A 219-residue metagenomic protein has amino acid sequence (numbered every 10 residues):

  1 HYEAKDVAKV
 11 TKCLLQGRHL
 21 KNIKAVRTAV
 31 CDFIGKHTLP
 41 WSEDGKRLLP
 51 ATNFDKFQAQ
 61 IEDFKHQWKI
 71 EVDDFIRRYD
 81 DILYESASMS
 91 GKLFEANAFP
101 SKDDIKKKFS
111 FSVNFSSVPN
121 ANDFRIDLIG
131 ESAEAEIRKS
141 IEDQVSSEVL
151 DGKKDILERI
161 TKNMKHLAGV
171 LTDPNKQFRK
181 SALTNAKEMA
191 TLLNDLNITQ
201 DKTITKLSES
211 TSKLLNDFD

Functional and structural regions predicted by a protein language model:
H1-K106: Leu/Val/Ala/Ile-rich N-terminal alpha-helices, chiefly Sec-type signal peptides and the beginnings
Q16-P40, F109-P119, D151-K162, S181 (+1 more regions): Amphipathic, heptad-repeat alpha-helices with coiled-coil/zipper character that mediate oligomerization and scaffolding
N22, N53, N97, N114 (+6 more regions): Detector for Asparagine
G45-W68, D127, E134-A135, K139 (+3 more regions): Charged, low-complexity surface segments at secondary-structure and domain boundaries
F57-E71, F75-R78, I82, I156-N163 (+5 more regions): Amphipathic alpha-helices that form helix-helix packing interfaces
E85, M89-K92, A96, P100 (+5 more regions): Short, surface-exposed, charged/polar-biased interaction segments
S101-A133: Acidic, low-complexity proline/glycine-rich segments
D123-I198, T203-L207: A contiguous, surface-oriented mixed alpha/beta subdomain in the mid-to-C-terminal portion of proteins that forms
